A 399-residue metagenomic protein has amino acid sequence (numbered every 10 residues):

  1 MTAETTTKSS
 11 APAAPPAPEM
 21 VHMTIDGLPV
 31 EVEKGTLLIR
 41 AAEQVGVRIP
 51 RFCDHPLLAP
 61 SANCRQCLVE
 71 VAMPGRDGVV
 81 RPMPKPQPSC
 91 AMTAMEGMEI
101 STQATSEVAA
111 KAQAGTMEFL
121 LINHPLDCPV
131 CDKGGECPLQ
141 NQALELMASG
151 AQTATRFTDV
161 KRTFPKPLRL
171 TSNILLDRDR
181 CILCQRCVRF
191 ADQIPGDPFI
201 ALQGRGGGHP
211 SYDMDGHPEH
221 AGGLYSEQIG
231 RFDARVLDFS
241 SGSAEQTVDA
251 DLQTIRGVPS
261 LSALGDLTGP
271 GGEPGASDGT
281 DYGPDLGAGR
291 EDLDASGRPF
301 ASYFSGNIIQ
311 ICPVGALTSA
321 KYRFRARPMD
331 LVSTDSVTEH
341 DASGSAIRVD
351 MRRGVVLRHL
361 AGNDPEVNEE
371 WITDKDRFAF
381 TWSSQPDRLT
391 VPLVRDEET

Functional and structural regions predicted by a protein language model:
M1-V21, P129, G135-C137, E369: Intrinsic disorder at enzyme termini
A11, F157-V160, R325-V332, D387-T399: Long, charged amphipathic helices and adjacent flexible linkers at domain junctions
T24, E43, D350-M351: A general beta-strand register signal
D26-T36: Short, contiguous acidic and Ser/Thr-rich linear segments
G27, R353-G354: Residue-level detection of beta-strand-connecting loop/turn positions
L38-A72: A basic, amphipathic helix-loop patch mediating RNA/tRNA/ribosome contacts
R65-T338, S343-I347, V355: Fe-S ferredoxin-like electron-transfer domains and their immediately adjacent linker/connector regions across
L357-T399: Cofactor-/ligand-binding subdomain signature composed of acidic, glycine-rich, tryptophan-containing flexible loops
